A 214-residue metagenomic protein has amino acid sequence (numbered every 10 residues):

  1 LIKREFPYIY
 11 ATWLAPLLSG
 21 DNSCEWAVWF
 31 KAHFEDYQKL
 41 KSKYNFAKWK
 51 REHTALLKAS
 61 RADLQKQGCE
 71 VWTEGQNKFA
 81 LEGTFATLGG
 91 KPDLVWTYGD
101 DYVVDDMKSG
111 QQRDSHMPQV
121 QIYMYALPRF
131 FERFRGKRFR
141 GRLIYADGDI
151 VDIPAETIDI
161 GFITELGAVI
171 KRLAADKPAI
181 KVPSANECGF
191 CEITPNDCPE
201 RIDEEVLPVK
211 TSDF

Functional and structural regions predicted by a protein language model:
L1, A11-K31, R172-F214: Cysteine-cluster motifs in flexible loop/terminal segments that predominantly coordinate metals
L1-D101, R113, M117-P118: Metal-dependent nuclease catalytic cores that hydrolyze phosphodiester bonds in DNA/RNA, characterized by
K31-L40, R129-R135, P199-R201: Short helix-capping/linker segments at secondary-structure and domain boundaries
Y37-Q38, V151, G161, N196-P199 (+1 more regions): Residues in flexible loops and secondary-structure boundaries
Y37-W49, K137-D147, D203-D213: Short alpha-helical "patches" and their helix-cap loops
F79-K177, N186, E192-P195: Nucleic-acid nuclease catalytic cores
